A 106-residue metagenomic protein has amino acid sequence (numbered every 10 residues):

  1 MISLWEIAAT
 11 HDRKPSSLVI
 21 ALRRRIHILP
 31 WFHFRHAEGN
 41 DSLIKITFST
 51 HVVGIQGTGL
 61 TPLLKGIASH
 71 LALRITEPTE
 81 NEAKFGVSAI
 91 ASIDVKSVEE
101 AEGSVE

Functional and structural regions predicted by a protein language model:
M1-D12: Anionic N-terminal interaction surfaces
H11-R13, E38-D41: Short, ordered beta-strand-loop transition motifs
K14-I28: Short aromatic-glycine motifs in intrinsically disordered, low-complexity regions
S16-L18, R35, I44: Residue-level detector of beta-strand structural context in well-folded domains
I28-N40: Phosphoinositide-dependent membrane-docking surfaces
R35-A37, H51-G54, T61-P62: Short, surface-exposed beta-strand-loop junctions and turns on beta-sheet-rich folds
N40-H51: Short acidic, Gly/Pro-enriched loop/turn segments at secondary-structure junctions
I55-E106: Helix-rich interaction surfaces within compact, conserved domain-sized segments that mediate assembly or partner
